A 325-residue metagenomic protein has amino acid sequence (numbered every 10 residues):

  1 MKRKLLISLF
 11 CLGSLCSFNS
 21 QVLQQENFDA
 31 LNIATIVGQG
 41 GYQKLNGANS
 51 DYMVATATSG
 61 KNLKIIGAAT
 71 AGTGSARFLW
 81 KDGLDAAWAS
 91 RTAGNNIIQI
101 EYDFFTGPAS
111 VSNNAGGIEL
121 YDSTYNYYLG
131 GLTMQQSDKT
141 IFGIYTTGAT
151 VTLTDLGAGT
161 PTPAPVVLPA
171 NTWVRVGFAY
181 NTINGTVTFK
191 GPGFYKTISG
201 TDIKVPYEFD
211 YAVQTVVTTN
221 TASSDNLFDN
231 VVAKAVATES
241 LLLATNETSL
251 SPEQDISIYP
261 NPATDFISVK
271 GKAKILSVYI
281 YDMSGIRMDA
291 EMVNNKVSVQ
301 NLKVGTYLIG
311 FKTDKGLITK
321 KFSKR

Functional and structural regions predicted by a protein language model:
M1-Q24, T245: Bacterial Sec-dependent N-terminal signal peptides
F28, N226-A233: Extracellular beta-strand elements of beta-rich domains used for carbohydrate recognition/degradation or cell-matrix
N32-G72: Extracellular glycan-recognition surfaces and repeat-rich motifs
I66-I144: Secretory/extracellular carbohydrate-interaction modules and structurally similar beta-sandwich "look-alikes"
Y102, P169, W173-G200: Carbohydrate-binding surfaces in secreted/extracellular proteins
G148-R175: Short, aromatic/His-centered strand-loop micro-motif at the edge of beta-sheets
I198-D229: Flexible glycan-contacting loops in extracellular carbohydrate-active proteins
S249-R325: C-terminal outer-membrane/trafficking sorting elements
